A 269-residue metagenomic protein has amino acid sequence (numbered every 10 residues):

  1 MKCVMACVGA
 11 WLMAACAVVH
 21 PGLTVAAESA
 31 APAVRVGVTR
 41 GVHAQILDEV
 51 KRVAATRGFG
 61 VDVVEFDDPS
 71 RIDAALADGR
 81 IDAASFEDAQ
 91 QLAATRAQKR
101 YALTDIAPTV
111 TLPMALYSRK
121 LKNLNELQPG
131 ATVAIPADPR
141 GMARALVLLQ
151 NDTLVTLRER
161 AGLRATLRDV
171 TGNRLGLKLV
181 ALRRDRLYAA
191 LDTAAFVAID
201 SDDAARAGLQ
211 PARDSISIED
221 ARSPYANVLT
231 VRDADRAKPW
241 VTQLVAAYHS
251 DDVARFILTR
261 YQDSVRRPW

Functional and structural regions predicted by a protein language model:
G22-R35, A54-A55, L124-G130: Immediate post-signal peptide segment of exported/extracytoplasmic ligand-binding proteins
S29-V50, D67-R71, P268: Extracytoplasmic "Venus flytrap"
V63-A74, A161-A189: Short helix-initiation/N-cap motifs at beta->coil->alpha
E65-P69, G79-A93, V110, R183-R184 (+2 more regions): Beta->alpha turn/N-cap motifs
A94-I106, R119-L121, T193, A198 (+1 more regions): Ligand-binding "clamshell"
I106-T156, A254: A conserved helix-loop-strand patch within extracytoplasmic ligand-binding domains of the periplasmic binding
P108-S118, A205-D251, S264-W269: Periplasmic-binding protein-like
A143-Q150, Y248-P268: Periplasmic-binding protein-like
